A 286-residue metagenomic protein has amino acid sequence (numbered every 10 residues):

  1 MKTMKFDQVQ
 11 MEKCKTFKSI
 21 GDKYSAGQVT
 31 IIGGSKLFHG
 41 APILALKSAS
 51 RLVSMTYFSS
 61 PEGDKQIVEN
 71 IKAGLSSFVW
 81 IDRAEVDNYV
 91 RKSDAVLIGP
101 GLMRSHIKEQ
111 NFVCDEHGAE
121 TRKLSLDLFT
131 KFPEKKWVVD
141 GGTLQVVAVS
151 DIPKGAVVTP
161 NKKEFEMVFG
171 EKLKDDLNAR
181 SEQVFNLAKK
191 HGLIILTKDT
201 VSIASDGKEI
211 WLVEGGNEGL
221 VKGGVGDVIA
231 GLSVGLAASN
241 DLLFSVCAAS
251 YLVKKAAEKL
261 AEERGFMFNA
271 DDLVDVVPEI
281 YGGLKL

Functional and structural regions predicted by a protein language model:
M1-K23: Positively charged, low-complexity intrinsically disordered leader regions
K2-D7, Y57-G215, G282-L286: Glycine-rich phosphate/dinucleotide-binding loop and adjoining beta-alpha-beta core of small-molecule
K18-D82: Substrate-binding N-lobe of the ribokinase-like
I31-G34, P100-I107, A237: Glycine-rich phosphate/diphosphate-binding loops and the adjacent beta-loop-alpha structural elements that coordinate
G74, A257-L286: Charged C-terminal helix
M167, K222-L252: Short, small-residue alpha-helix embedded
R180-K189, L242-A257, A270-P278: Short, well-structured alpha-helical segments that form the helix of a local strand-helix-strand
L212-G224: Short pre-catalytic strand/loop immediately N-terminal to key active-site residues, enriched for Gly-Thr
